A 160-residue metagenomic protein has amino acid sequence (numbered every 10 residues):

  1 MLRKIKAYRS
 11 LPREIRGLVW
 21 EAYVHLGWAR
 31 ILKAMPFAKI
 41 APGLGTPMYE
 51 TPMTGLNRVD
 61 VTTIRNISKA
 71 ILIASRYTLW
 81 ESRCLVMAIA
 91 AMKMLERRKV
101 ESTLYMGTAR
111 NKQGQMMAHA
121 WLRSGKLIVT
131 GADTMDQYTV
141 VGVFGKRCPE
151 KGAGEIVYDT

Functional and structural regions predicted by a protein language model:
M1-T54, T63, A70-W80, R97 (+3 more regions): N-terminal accessory/pre-domain segments preceding catalytic cores
A70, A90-K151, D159: Hydrophobic/aromatic-rich core segments of domains that either
E81-M92: Active-site nucleophilic cysteine motif
